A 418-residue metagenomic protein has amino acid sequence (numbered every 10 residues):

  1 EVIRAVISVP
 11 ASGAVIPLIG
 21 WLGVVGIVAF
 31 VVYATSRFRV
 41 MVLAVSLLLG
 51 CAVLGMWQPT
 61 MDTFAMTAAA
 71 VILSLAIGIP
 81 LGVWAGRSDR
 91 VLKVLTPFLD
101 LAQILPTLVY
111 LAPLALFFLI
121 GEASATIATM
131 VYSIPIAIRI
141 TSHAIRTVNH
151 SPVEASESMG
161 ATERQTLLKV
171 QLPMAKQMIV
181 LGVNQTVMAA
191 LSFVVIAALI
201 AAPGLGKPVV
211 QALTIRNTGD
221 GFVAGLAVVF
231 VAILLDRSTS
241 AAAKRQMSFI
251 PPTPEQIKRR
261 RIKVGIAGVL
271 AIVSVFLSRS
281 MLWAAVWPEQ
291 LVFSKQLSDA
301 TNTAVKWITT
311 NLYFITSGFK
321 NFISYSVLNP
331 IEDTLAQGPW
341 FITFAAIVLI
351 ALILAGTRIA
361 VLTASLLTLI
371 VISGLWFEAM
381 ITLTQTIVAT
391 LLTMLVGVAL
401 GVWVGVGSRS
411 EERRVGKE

Functional and structural regions predicted by a protein language model:
E1-A65, T239-T384: N-terminal, non-cleaved signal-anchor transmembrane helix
V28-Y33, A44-M61, A70-L99, I347-T357 (+2 more regions): Transmembrane-helix boundary motif in ABC transporter permease subunits
L54, Y132-P135, R139, V228-D236 (+1 more regions): Alpha-helical transmembrane segments of multi-pass membrane proteins
Q58-A70, S74, T107-A137, M174 (+4 more regions): Loop-to-helix entry region at the N-terminal start of transmembrane alpha-helices in multi-pass membrane transporters
V71, V131, E163-I196, G219 (+3 more regions): Transmembrane alpha-helices
I77-L81, S88-F98, V109, S124-I127 (+6 more regions): Membrane-embedded alpha-helices of multi-pass transport/permease systems
A137-V183: Short cytoplasmic-facing helical segments at TM-TM junctions of multi-pass membrane proteins
L205-A242: Hydrophobic alpha-helical transmembrane segments of polytopic membrane proteins
